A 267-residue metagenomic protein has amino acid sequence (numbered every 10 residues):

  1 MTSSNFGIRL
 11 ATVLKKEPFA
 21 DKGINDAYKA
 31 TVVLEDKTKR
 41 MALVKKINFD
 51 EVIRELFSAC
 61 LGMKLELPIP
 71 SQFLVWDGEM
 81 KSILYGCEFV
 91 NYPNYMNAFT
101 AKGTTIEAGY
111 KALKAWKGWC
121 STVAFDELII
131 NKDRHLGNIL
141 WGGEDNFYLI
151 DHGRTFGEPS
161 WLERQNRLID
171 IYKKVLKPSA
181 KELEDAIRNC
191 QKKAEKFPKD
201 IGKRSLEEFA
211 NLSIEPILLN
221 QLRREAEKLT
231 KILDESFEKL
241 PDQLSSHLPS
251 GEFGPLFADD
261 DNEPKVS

Functional and structural regions predicted by a protein language model:
M1-A98, D126-E127, N131: Conserved ATP-binding subdomain of kinase catalytic cores across diverse folds
A27-T31, A108-G109, F209: Short hydrophobic/aromatic-rich motifs at helix boundaries and adjacent loops
L67-P70, N94-N97, Y110-K114, Y148 (+1 more regions): Glycine-rich loops and low-complexity Gly/Arg-rich segments that provide flexible linkers or classic glycine-based
Y92, D133-R134, K196-F197: A general structural signal for short secondary-structure boundary/capping elements
A98-T105: AlphaC helix of the protein kinase catalytic domain
I106-L162: Conserved kinase catalytic-core segment
N146-S267: C-terminal catalytic region of ATP-dependent kinase domains
